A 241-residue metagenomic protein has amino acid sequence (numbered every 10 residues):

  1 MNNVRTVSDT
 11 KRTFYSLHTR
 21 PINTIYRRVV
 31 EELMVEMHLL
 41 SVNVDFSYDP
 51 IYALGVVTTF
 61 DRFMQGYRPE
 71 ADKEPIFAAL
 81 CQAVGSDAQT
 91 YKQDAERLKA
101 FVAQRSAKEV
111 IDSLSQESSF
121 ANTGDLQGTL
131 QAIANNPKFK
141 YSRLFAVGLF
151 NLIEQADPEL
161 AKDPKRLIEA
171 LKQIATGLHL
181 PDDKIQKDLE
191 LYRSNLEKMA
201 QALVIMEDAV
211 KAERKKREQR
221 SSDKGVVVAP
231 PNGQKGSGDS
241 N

Functional and structural regions predicted by a protein language model:
M1-Q93, G148, K165, E169 (+4 more regions): N-terminal domain-start signal
S8-V29, L98-N122: An acidic intrinsically disordered interaction segment
M37-F46, T129-F139: Short, recurring structural edge motifs at helix starts
D49, N136-P137, A161-P164: Extended alpha-helical scaffold/tether regions of large eukaryotic proteins that assemble membrane-trafficking
F63-Y67, I153-A161: Short loop/beta submotifs within extracellular cysteine-rich repeat domains
D125-L126, L149: Amphipathic alpha-helical interface segments
F139-E154: Alpha-helical membrane segments in multi-pass integral membrane proteins
